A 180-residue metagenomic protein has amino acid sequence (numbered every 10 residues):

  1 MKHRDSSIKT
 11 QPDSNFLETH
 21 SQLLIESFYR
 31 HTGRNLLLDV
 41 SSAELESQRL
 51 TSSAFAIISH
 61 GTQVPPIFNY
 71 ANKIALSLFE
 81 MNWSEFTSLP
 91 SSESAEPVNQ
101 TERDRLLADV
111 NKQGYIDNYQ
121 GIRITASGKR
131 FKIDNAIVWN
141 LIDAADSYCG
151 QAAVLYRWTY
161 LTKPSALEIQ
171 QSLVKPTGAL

Functional and structural regions predicted by a protein language model:
M1-L37: Short, low-complexity N-terminal regulatory "tails/caps" that precede and couple sensory modules
K2-S6, Q11-P12, L45-I169: Sensory/regulatory domains in signal-transduction proteins
Y29-L37, R49-S53, P176-A179: PAS/LOV and related PAS-like sensory modules
L36-E44: Short, charged amphipathic alpha-helical "coupling" segments at sensory-output junctions in signaling proteins
L167-G178: C-terminal, beta-strand-rich globular interaction domains
